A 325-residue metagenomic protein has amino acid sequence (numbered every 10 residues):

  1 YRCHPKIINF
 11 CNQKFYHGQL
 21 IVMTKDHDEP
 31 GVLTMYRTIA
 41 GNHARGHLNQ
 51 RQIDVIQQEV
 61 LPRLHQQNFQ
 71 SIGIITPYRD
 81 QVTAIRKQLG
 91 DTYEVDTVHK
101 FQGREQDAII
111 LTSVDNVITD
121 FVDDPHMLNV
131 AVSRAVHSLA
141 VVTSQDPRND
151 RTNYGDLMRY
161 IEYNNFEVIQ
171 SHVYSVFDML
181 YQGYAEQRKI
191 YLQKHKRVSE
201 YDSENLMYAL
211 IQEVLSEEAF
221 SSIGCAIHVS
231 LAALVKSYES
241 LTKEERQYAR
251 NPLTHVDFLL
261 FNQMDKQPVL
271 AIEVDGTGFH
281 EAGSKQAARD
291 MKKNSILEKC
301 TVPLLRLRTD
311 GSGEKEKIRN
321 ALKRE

Functional and structural regions predicted by a protein language model:
Y1-Y16, D156: ASCE P-loop NTPase helicase motor core
N12, K25, G31, I118-S221: Helicase C-terminal subdomain and adjacent C-terminal extension
Q19-Q88: Conserved helicase/translocase motor-coupling segment
G31-L33, E105-A108, A135-L139, I223 (+1 more regions): Short glycine-/polar-rich loops that comprise or flank the Walker A/P-loop and associated switch/sensor motifs
Q70-G73, D91-H99, S221-A226: Conserved RecA-like helicase motor-core motifs
I75, I110-T112, V132, A140: Structural motif
L89-G90, V95-N116: Conserved motor-coupling elements within RecA-like helicase/translocase cores
H172-E325: Nucleic-acid endo/exonuclease domains
